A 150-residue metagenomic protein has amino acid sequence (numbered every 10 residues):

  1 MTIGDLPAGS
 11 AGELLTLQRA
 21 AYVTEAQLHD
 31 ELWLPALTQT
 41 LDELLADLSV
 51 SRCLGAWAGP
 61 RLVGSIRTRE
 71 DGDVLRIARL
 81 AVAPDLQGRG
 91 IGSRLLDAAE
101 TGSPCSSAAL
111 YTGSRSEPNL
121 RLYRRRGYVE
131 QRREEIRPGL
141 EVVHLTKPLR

Functional and structural regions predicted by a protein language model:
M1-T16: A short beta-loop-alpha structural element at the N-terminal edge of CoA-dependent acyl/N-acetyltransferase catalytic
T16-L44: Conserved GNAT-fold acetyl-CoA-binding loop/helix
C53-G55, R61-E70, V74-A81: Conserved beta-strand in the GNAT
V82, G88-T101, R121-R125: Conserved acetyl-CoA-binding loop-helix of GNAT-fold acetyltransferases
S93-R94, R115-R133, R137-P138: Conserved active-site alpha-helix within GNAT-family acetyltransferase domains
G102-S114: Conserved GNAT acetyl-CoA-binding A-motif
L110, V142-R150: Terminal substrate-recognition subdomain of acyl/acetyltransferases
